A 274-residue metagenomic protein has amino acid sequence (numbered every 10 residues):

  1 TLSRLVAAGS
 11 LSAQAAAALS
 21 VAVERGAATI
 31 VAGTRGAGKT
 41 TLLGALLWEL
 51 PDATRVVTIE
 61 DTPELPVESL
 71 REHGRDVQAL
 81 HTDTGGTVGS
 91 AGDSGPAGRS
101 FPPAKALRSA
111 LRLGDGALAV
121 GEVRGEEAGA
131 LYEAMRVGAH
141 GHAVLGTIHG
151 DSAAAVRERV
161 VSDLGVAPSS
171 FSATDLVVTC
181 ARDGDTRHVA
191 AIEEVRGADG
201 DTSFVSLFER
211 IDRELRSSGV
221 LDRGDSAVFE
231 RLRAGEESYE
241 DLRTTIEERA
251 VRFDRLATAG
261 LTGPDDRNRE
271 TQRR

Functional and structural regions predicted by a protein language model:
T1-A28: P-loop NTP-binding catalytic core
V23, T34-G36: The conserved Walker
G26-A32, L47-R182: Switch/coupling sub-region of P-loop NTPases
K39: Conserved lysine of the Walker
L42, L46: Hydrophobic positions on the alpha1 helix immediately C-terminal to the Walker A/P-loop
D175-V251: Conserved P-loop NTPase
T245-R274: Terminal-proximal interaction/regulatory segments of ATP-powered molecular machines
